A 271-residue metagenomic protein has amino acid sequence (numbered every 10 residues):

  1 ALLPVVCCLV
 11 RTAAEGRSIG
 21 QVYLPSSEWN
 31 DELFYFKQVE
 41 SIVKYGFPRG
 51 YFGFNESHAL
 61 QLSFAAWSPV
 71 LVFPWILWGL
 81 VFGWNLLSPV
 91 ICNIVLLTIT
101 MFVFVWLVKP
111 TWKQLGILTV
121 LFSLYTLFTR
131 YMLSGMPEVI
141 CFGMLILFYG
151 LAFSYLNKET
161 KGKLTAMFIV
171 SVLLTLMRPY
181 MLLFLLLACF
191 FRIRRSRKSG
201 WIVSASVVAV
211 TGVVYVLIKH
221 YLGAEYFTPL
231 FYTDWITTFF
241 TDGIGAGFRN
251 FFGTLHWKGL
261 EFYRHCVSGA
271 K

Functional and structural regions predicted by a protein language model:
A13-G20, D31-Q61, V70, A152: Extracytosolic helix-loop segments that constitute the early lumenal/periplasmic catalytic or substrate-binding loops
L62-I76, V81-I99: Loop-to-helix entry region of an early transmembrane alpha helix in multi-pass inner-membrane enzymes
S88-Q114, L147: Transmembrane-helix motifs of polytopic, lipid-linked glycan transferases
V108-W112, I146-A166: Membrane-interface transmembrane helices that cradle and orient dolichyl/undecaprenyl
G116-T126, S171-T175, C189: Short helix- or helix-capping micro-motifs that position conserved polar/aromatic residues at function-defining sites
R130-C141: Short acidic/glycine- and proline-prone juxtamembrane loop motifs at membrane-interface regions of multi-pass membrane
K163-R178, L185-F190, V208-V213: Membrane-interface alpha helices of multi-pass inner-membrane proteins
G200-K271: Membrane-lumen/periplasm interface segments of specific transmembrane helices in polyprenyl phosphate-linked
